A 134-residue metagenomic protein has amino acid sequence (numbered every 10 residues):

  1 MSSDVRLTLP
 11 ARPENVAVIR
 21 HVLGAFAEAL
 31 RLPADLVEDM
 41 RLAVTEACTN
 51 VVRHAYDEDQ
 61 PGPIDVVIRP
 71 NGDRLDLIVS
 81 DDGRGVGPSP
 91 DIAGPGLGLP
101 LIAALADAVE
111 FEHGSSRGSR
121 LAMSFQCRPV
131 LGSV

Functional and structural regions predicted by a protein language model:
M1-L7, A104-V134: Flexible, glycine-/charge-rich segments associated with ATP-binding catalytic modules
R6-V18: STAS-typified acidic loop motif
A17, H21-T45: Conserved short strand/loop->alpha-helix "switch" segment adjacent to the catalytic nucleotide/phosphoryl-transfer site
E46, N50: Conserved polar catalytic motif of the HATPase_c/GHKL fold
V51-Y56: Short helix-loop "hinge" at the ATP-lid/N-box region of the Bergerat-fold HATPase_c
P61-R69: A conserved short beta-strand within the histidine kinase catalytic ATPase domain
D73-L99: Glycine-rich/acidic phosphate-handling loop/turn and adjacent ATP-lid/helix of nucleotide-binding kinase/ATPase domains
